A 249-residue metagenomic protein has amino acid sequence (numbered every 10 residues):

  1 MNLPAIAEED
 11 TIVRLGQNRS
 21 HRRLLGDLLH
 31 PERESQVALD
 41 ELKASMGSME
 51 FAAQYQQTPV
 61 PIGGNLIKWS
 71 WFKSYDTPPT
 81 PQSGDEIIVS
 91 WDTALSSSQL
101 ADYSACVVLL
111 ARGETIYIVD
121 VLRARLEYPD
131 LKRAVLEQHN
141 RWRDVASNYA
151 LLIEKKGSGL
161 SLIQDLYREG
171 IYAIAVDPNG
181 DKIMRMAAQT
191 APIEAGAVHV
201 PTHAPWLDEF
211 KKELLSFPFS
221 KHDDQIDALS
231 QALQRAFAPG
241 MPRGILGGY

Functional and structural regions predicted by a protein language model:
M1-T11: Signature of the SF2 helicase/ATPase Hel1-core->accessory helical subdomain module
E9-D10, I62-G63, S96-S98, T115-I116 (+3 more regions): Flexible loop/turn segments at secondary-structure boundaries
G16-T93: ATPase catalytic-site recognition across NTP-hydrolyzing enzymes
M49, A53-T58, S97-A101, V107 (+2 more regions): C-terminal nuclease/phosphodiesterase catalytic domains that cleave nucleic-acid phosphodiester bonds
P79-A111, A228: Gly/Thr-rich phosphate-binding beta-strand-loop-beta motif of the actin/hexokinase/Hsp70
T93-L95, R123, G157: Short, glycine/acidic-enriched loop or turn micro-motifs at the edges of active sites
V107-I153: Nucleic-acid-processing active sites and adjacent nucleic-acid-binding tracks, predominantly divalent metal-dependent
